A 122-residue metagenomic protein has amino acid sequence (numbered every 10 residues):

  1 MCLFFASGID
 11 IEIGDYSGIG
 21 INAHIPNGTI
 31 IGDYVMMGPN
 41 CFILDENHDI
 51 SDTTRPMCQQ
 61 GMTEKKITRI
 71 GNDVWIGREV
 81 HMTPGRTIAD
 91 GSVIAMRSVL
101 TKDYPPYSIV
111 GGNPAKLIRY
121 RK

Functional and structural regions predicted by a protein language model:
C2-I13, G18-T87, N113-P114, R119-K122: Flexible, glycine/small-residue-enriched loop-and-beta-strand segment within the central core of proteins
Y16, G91, Y107: Walker A (P-loop) ATP-phosphate-binding motif of ABC ATPase nucleotide-binding domains
P39, M96, P106: Residues that flank catalytic or metal-binding motifs in active/ligand-binding sites
R78-V93, S98-K102: Beta-rich strand-turn-strand
I94, V110-G112: Hydrophobic alpha-helical packing residues
K102-D103, P114: Conserved functional loop/turn residues at catalytic and ligand-binding sites
P106-S108, K116: Glycine-centered loop/turn positions within well-structured domains that cap or flank conserved ligand/cofactor-binding
